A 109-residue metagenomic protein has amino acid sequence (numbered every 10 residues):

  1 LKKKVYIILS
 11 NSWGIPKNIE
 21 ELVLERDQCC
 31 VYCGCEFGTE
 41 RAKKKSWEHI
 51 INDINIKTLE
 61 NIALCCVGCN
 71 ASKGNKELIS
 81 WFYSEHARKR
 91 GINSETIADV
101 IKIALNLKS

Functional and structural regions predicted by a protein language model:
L1-Y32, R88-K108: Short, charged surface segments at domain edges that flank catalytic/cofactor-binding sites
Y32-L64, K73-Y83: Histidine-centered nuclease catalytic patch
N52, C66, L78, S84-A87 (+2 more regions): Alpha-helix boundary/interfacial micro-motifs
C69: Short Cys/His-based metal-binding microdomains
